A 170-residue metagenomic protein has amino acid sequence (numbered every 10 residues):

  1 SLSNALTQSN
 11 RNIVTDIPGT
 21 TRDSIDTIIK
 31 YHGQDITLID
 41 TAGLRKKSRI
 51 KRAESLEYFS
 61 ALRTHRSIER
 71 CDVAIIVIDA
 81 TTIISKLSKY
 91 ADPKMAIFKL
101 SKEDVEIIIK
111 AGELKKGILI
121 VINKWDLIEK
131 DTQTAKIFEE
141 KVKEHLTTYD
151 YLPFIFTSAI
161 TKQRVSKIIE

Functional and structural regions predicted by a protein language model:
S1-I68, Y90: Conserved G1/Walker A P-loop phosphate-binding module
S3, D26, H65-I68, T81 (+6 more regions): Generic hydrophobic alpha-helical scaffold/packing signal
G33, E113, Y149-Y151: Short, well-ordered coil/turn elements that cap or connect secondary structure elements
R45-K47, I83-I84, I128, K162-R164: Flexible loop/turn segments at secondary-structure boundaries
K51-R63, K89-K102, Q133-K143: Substrate-gripping "pore-loop 1 plus following alpha2 helix"
S60-C71, K110-L114, H145-T147: Substrate-engagement module of ASCE P-loop NTPases
I68-V105, K116-T134, S158: Conserved Switch II/interswitch segment of TRAFAC-class P-loop GTPases
G117-L119, D126-E170: Canonical P-loop GTPase G-domain recognition
